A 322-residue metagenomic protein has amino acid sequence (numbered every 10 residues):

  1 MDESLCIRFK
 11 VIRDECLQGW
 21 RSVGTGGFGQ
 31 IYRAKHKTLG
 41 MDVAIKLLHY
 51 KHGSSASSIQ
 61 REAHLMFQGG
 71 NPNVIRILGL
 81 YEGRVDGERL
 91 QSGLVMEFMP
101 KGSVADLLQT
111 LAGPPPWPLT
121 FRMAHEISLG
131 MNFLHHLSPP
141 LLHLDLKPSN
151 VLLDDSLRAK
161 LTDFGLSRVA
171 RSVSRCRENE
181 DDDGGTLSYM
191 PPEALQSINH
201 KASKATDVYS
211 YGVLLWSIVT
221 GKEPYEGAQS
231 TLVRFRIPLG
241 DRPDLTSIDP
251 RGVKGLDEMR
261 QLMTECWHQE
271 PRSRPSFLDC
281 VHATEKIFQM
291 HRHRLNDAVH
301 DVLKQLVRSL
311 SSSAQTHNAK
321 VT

Functional and structural regions predicted by a protein language model:
Q30: Conserved N-lobe ATP-binding subsite of Hanks-type protein kinase domains, especially the beta3 VAIK lysine
L47-G69: Conserved N-lobe beta3->alphaC-helix segment of eukaryotic protein kinase catalytic domains
R76-L90: Short beta-strand micro-motifs within the conserved protein kinase catalytic domain, predominantly in the N-lobe
G87-S103: Conserved short submotifs of the Hanks-type protein kinase catalytic core that shape the nucleotide-binding pocket
H135-L153: Catalytic-loop of the protein kinase fold
N179-A194: Conserved activation segment of eukaryotic-like protein kinases, specifically the C-terminal portion of the activation
D207: Conserved catalytic-loop aspartate of Hanks-type protein kinases
